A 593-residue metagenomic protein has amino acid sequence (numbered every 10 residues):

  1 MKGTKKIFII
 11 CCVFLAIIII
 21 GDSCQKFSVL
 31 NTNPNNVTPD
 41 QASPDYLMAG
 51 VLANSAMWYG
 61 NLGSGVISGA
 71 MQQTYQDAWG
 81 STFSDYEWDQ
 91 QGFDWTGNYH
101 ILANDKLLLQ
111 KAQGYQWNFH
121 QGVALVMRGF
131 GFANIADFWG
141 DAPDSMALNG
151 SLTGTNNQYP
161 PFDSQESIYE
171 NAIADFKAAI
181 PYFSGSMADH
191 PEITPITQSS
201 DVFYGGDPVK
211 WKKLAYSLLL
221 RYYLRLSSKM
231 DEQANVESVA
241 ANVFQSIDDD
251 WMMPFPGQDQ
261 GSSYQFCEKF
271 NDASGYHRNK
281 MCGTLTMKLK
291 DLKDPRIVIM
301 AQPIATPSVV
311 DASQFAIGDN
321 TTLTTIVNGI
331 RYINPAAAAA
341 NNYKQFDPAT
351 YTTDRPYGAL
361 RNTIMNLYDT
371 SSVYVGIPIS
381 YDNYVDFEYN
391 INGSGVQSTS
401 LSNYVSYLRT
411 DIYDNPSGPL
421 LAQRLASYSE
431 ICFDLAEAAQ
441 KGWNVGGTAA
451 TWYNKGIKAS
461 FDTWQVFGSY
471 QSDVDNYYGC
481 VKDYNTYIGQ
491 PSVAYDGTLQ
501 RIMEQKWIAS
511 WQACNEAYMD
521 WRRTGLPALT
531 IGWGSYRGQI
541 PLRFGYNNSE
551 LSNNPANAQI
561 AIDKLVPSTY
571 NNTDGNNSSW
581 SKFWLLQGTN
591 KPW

Functional and structural regions predicted by a protein language model:
M1-T32: Bacterial Sec-dependent N-terminal signal peptides
C24-A78, D89, K111-G114, D496 (+2 more regions): Membrane-proximal, proline-rich intrinsically disordered regions
A42, T74-M127, A133-T463, D496-G497: Structured, solvent-exposed acidic/aromatic patches
G60-G69, W139-A142, A234, M519: Beta-strand acidic-aromatic groove motif in beta-rich domains, primarily in extracellular
S64-I67, Q302-P303, C514-R523: Short coil/turn segments at secondary-structure boundaries
S186-H190, M230-D231, F467, A509-M519 (+2 more regions): Substrate-binding/catalytic groove segments of enzymes that remodel or degrade extracellular structural polymers
E437, K441-D520: C-terminal structural cap/anchor segments
